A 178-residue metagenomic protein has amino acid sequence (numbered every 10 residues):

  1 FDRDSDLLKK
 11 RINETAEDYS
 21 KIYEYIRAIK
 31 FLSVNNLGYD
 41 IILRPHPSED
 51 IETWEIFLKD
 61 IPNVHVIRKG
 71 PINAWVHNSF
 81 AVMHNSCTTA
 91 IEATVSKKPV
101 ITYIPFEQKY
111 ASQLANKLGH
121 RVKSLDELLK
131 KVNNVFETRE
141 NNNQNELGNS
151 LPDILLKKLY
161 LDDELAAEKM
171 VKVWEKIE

Functional and structural regions predicted by a protein language model:
F1-F57: Conserved catalytic-core segment of nucleotide-activated headgroup transferases in glycan assembly
L7, E55-I61, T88-D162: Catalytic binding pocket for nucleotide-activated donors in carbohydrate/polymer assembly enzymes
P62-K69: Active-site donor-binding acidic/aromatic loop of nucleotide-activated sugar and phosphosugar transferases involved
G70-A74, E127: Short acidic active-site motifs
A74-V76, L114: Structural alpha-helical scaffold elements that stabilize or flank donor/cofactor-binding regions in carbohydrate
H77-H84: Acidic donor-binding loop of glycosyltransferase active sites
Y160-E178: C-terminal alpha-helical cap of glycosyltransferases
